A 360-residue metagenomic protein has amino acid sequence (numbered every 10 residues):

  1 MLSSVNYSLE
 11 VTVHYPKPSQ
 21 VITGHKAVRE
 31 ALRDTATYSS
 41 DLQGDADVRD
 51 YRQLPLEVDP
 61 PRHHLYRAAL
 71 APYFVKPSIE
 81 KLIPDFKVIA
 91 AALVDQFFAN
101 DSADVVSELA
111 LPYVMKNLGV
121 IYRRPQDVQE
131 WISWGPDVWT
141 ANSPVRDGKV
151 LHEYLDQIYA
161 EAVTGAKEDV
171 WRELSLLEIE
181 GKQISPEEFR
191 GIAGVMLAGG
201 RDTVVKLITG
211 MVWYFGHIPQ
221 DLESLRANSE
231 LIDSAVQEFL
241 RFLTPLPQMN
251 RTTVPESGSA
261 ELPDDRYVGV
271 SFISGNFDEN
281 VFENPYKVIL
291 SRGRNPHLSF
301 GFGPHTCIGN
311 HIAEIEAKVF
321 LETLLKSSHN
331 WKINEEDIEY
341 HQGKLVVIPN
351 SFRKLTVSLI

Functional and structural regions predicted by a protein language model:
M1-I360: Cytochrome P450
